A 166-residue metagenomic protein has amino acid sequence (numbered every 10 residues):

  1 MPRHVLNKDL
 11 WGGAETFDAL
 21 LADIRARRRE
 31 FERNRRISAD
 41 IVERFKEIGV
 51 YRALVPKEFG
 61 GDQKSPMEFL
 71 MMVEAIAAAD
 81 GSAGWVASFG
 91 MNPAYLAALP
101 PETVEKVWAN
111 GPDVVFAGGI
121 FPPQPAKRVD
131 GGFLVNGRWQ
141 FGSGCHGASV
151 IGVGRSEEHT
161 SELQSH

Functional and structural regions predicted by a protein language model:
M1-M71: Alpha-helical interface subdomain recognition
A39-E47, R52-S149: Glycine-rich flavin
A53, S156-E158: Generic structural motif
R138, R155-S156: Fold-independent oxyanion-binding glycine-rich loops and adjacent beta-strand/coil segments at enzyme active sites
E158-S165: Conserved small/polar residues in nucleotide/adenosyl-binding loops
